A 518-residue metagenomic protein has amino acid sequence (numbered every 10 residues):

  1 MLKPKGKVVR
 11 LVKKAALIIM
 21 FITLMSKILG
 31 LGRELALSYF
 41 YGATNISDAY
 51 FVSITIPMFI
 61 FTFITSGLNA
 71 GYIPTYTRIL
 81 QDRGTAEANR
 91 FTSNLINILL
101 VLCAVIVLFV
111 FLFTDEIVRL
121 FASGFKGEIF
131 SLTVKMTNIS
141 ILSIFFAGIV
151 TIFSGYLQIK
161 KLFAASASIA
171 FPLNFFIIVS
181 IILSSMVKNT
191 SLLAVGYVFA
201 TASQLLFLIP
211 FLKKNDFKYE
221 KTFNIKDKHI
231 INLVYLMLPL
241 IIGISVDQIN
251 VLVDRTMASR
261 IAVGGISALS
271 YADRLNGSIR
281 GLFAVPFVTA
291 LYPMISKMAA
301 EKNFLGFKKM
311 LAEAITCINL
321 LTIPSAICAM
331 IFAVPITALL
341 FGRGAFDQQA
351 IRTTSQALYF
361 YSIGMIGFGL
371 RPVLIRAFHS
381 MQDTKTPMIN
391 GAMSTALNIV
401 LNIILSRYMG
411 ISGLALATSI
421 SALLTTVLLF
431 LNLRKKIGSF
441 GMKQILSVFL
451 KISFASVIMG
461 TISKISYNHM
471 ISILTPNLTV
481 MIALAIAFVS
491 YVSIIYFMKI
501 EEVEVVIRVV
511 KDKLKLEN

Functional and structural regions predicted by a protein language model:
L2-N518: Membrane-embedded alpha-helical bundles of multi-pass transporters/translocases, especially carrier/permease families
